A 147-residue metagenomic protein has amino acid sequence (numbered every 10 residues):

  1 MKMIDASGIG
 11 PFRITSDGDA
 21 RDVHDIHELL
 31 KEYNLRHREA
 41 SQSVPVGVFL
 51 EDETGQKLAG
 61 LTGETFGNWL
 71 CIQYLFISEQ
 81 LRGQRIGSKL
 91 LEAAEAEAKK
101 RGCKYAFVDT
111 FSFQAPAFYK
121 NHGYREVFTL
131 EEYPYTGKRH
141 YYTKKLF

Functional and structural regions predicted by a protein language model:
M1-G18: Conserved N-terminal entry element of GNAT/NAT acetyltransferase domains
I26, Y119-K120, Y124: Conserved active-site tyrosine of GNAT-family acetyltransferases
S41, D52-E53, L61-L75: A conserved beta-strand-loop-helix scaffold within acyl/acetyltransferase catalytic domains
P45-F49, G60, Y74, R139-Y141: Short hydrophobic/aromatic beta-strand element in the GNAT-like acyltransferase core that lines or flanks the acyl-donor
T65-Q73, R82, P134-R139: A conserved beta-turn-beta hairpin within the catalytic core of GNAT-like acetyltransferases that forms part
G83-A96, N121: Conserved acetyl-CoA-binding loop-helix of GNAT-fold acetyltransferases
A98-F111: Conserved GNAT acetyl-CoA-binding A-motif
F107-D109, R125-Y142: Conserved catalytic-core motifs of GNAT/GCN5-like acyltransferases
